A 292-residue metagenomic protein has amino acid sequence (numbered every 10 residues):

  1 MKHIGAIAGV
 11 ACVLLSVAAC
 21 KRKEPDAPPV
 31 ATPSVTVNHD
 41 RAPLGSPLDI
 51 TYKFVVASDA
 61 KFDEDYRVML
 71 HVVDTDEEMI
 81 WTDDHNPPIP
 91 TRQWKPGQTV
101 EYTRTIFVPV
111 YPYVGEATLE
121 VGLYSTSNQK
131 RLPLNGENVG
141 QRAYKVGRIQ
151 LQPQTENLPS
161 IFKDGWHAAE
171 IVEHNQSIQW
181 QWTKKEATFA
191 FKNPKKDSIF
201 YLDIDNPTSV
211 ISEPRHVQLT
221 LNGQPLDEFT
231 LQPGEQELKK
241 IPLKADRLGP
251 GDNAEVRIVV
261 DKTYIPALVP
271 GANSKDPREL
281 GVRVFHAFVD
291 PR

Functional and structural regions predicted by a protein language model:
M1-A18: Sec-dependent bacterial lipoprotein signal peptides
C20-R292: C-terminal luminal/periplasmic domains and tails of membrane-associated envelope-modifying transferases
